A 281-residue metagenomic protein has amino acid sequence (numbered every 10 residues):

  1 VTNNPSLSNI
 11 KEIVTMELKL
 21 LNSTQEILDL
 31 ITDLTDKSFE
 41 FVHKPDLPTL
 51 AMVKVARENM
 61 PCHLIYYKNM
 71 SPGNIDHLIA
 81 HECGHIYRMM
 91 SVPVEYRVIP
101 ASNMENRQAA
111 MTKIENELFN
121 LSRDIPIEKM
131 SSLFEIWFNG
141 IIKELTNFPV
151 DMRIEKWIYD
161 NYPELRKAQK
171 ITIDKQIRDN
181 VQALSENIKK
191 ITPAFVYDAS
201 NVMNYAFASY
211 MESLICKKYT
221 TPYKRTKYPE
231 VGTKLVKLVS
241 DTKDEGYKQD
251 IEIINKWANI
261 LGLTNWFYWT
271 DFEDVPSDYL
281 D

Functional and structural regions predicted by a protein language model:
T2-N59, P72, P93, D271-D281: Auxiliary, metal-adjacent structural segments of Zn-dependent hydrolase domains
N4, I127-L133, P229-G232: Short amphipathic alpha-helical segments, especially helix-boundary/capping motifs
H63-I79: Short pre-active-site segment immediately N-terminal to the catalytic Zn-binding motif
G73, R88-N139: Post-HEXXH active-site segment of zinc metalloproteases
L78, E82-I86, M90: Catalytic glutamate of the conserved HExxH
I114-S185: Long amphipathic alpha-helical segments with strong coiled-coil/leucine-zipper propensity
R153-D281: Pan-zinc metallopeptidase signature
